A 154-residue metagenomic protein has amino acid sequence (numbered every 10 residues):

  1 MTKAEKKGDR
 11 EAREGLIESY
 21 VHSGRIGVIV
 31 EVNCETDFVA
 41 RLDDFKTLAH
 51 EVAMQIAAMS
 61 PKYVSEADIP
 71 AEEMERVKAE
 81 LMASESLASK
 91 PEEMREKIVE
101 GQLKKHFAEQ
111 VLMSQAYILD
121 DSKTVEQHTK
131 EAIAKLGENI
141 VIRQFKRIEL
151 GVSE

Functional and structural regions predicted by a protein language model:
M1-E154: N-terminal assembly/interaction segments in proteins that build large macromolecular machines
